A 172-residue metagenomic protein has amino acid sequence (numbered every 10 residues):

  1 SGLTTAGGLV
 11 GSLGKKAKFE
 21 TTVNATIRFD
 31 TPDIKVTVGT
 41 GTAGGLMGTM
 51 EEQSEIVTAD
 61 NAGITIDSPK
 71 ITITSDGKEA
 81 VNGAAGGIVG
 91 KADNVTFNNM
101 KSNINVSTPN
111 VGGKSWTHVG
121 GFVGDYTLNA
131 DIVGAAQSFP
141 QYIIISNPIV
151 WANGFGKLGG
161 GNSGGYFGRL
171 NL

Functional and structural regions predicted by a protein language model:
S1-L172: Surface-exposed loop/turn motifs in large extracellular/passenger domains
